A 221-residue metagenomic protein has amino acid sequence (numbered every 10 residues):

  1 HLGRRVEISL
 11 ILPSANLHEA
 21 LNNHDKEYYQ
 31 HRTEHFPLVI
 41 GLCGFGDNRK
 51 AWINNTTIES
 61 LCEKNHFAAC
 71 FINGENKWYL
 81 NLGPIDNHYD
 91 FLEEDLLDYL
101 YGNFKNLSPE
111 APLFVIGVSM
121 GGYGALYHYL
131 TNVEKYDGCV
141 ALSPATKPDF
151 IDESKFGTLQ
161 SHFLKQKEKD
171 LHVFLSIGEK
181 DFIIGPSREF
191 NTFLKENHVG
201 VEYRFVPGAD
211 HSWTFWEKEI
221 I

Functional and structural regions predicted by a protein language model:
H1-I221: Non-catalytic cap/lid and distal C-terminal segments of serine-dependent acyl enzymes
